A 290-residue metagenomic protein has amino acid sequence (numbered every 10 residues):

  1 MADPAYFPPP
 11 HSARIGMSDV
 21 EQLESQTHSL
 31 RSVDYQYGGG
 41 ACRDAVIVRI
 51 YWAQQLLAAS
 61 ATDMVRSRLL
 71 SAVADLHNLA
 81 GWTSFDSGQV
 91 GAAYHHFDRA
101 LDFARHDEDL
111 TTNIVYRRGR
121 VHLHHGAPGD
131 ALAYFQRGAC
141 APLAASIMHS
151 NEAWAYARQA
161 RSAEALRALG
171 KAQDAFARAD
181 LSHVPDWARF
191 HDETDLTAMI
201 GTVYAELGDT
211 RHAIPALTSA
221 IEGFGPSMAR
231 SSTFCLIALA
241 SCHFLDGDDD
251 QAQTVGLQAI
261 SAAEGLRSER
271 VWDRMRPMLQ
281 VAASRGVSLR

Functional and structural regions predicted by a protein language model:
M1-P4: Domain-level recognition of soluble alpha/beta enzyme cores, biased toward histidine phosphatases/phosphomutases
P10-R290: Conserved binding/catalytic microenvironments
